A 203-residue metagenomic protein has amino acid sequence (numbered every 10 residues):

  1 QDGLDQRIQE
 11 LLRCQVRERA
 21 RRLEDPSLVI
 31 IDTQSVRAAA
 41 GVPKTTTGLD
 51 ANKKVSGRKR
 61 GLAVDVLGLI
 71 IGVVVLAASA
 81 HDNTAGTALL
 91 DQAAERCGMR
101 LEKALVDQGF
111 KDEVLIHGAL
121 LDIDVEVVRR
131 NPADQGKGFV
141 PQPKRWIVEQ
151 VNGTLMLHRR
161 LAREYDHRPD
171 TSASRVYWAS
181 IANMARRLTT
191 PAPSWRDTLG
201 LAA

Functional and structural regions predicted by a protein language model:
Q1-A203: Short alpha-helical elements
